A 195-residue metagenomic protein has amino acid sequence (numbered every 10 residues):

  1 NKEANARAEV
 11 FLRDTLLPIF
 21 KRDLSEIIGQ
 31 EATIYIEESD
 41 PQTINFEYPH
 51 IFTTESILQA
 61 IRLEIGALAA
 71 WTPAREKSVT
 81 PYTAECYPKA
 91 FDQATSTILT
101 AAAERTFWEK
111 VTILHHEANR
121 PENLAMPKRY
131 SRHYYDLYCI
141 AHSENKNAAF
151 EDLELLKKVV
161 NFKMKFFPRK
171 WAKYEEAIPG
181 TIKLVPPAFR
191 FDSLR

Functional and structural regions predicted by a protein language model:
K2-R195: Structured mid-to-C-terminal alpha-helical surface segments
